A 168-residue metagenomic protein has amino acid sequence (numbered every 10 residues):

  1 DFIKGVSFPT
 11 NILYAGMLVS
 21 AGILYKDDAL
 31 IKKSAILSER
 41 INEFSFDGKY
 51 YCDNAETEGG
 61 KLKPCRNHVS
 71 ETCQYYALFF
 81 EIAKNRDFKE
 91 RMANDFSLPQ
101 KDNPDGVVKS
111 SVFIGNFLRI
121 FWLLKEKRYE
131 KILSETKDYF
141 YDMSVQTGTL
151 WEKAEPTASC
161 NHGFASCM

Functional and structural regions predicted by a protein language model:
D1-M168: Active-site core of glycosidic bond-cleaving carbohydrate-active enzymes
